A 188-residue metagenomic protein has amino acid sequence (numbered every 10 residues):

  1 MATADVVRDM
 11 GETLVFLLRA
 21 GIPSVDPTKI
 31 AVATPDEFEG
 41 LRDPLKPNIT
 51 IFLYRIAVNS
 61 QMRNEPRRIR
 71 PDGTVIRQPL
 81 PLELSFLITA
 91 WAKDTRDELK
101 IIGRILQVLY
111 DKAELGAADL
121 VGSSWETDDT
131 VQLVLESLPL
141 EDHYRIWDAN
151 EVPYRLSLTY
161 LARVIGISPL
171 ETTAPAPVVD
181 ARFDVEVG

Functional and structural regions predicted by a protein language model:
M1, L45, D148, L161-V164 (+2 more regions): N-terminal targeting/disorder module
M1-P66, S123-E126: Small/polar-rich, solvent-exposed N-terminal microdomains that initiate assembly or binding
F16, A20, G103-L115: Short, intrinsically disordered, mixed-charge
F52-W91: Active-site-adjacent structural patch at catalytic or cofactor/ligand-binding sites
M62-N64, L170-A174: Short conserved micro-motifs at the rims of enzyme active sites and ligand-binding pockets
V75-P79, P175-G188: Short, cationic low-complexity segments
I76-A92, G103, Y154-V164: Oligomerization/assembly interface segments of phage tail-like spikes and tubes
K100, Y110-R163: Acidic-leaning, charged glycine-interspersed low-complexity segments
